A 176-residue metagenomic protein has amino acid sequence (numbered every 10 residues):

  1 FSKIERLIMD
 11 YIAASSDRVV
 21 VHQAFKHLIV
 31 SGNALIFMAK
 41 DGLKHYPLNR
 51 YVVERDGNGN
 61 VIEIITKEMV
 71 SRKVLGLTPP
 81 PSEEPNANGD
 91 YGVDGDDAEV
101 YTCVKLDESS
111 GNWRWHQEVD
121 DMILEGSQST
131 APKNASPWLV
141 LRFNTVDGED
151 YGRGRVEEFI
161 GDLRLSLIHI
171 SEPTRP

Functional and structural regions predicted by a protein language model:
F1-S171: Extended alpha-helical, oligomerization-prone segments that build pores/tubes and scaffolds
E172-P176: Short "domain-exit" segments at the C-terminal end of structured domains
